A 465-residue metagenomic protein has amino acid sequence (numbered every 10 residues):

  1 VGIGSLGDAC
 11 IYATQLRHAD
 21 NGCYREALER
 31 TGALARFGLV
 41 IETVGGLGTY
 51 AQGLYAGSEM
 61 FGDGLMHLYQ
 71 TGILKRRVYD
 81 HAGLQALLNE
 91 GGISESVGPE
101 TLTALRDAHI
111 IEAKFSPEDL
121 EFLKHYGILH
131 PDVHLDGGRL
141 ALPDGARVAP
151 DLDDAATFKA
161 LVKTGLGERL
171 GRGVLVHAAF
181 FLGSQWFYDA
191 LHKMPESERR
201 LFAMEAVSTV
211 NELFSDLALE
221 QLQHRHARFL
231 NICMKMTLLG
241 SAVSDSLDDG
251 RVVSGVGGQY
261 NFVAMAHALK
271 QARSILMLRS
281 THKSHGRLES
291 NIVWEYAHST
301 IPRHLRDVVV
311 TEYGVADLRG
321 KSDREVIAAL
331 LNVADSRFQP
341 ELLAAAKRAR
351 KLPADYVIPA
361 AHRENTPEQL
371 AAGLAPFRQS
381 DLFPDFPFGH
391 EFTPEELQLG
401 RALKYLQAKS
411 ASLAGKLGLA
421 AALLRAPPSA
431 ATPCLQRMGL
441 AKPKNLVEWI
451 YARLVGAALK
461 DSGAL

Functional and structural regions predicted by a protein language model:
V1-L465: Conserved alpha/beta enzyme-core scaffold
